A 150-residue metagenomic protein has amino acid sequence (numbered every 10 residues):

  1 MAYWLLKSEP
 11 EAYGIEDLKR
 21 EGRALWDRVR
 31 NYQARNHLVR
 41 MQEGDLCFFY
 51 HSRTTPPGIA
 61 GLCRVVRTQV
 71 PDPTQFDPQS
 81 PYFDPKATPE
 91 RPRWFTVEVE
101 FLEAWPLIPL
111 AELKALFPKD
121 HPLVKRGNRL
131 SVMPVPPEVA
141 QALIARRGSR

Functional and structural regions predicted by a protein language model:
M1-E43, A140, R147-R150: Compositionally biased, charged N-terminal/linker segments
M1-E9, T68-P71, D120-R150: Mixed-charge, low-complexity intrinsically disordered regions
M1-Y3, E43-L46, A60, W94 (+1 more regions): Short, surface-exposed beta-edge/turn micro-motifs
P10, R53, E103-W105, P136-V139: A broadly conserved detector of short glycine/acidic/proline-rich loop/turn motifs that flank catalytic sites and bind
D17-L18, Q75, P109-E112, L143-R146: A short secondary-structure junction signal
F48-F49, R64: Hydrophobic beta-strand signal
Y50-P57: Short, charged beta-turn/beta-strand-edge "cap" motif at the junction between a beta-strand and an adjacent loop
G61-L130: Aromatic- and Lys/Arg-enriched surface recognition patch
